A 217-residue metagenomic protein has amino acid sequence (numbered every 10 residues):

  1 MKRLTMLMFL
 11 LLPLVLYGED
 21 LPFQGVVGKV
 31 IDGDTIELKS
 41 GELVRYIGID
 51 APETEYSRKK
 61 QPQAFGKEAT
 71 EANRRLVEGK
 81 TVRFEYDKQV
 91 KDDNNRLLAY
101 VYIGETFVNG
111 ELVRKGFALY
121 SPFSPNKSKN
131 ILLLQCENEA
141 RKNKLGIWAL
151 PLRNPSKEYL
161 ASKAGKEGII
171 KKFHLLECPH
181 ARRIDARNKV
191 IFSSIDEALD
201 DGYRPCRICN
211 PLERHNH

Functional and structural regions predicted by a protein language model:
K2-L10, L14-H217: Small beta-barrel nucleic-acid-binding modules, primarily SNase/OB-fold domains and secondarily Tudor-like barrels
